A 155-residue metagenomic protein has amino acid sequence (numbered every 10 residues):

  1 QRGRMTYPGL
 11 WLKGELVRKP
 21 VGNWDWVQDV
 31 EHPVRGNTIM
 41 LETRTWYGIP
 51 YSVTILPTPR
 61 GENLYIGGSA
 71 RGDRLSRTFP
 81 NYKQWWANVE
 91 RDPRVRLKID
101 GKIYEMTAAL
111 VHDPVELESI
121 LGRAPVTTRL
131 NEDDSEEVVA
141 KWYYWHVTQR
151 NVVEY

Functional and structural regions predicted by a protein language model:
Q1, I55-T58, W145-V147: Generic low-polarity alpha-helical segments
R2, T6, K19-V21, R60 (+2 more regions): Alpha-helical structural elements
G3-P50: Short, conserved active-site entrance elements at the starts or edges of catalytic domains
P8, P20, P33, P50 (+4 more regions): Proline-rich intrinsically disordered, low-complexity coils
G9, Q28, V53, G67 (+2 more regions): Intrinsically disordered, low-complexity regions enriched in small/polar residues
E15-L16, G72-Y155: Short, structured beta-strand-loop surface elements
V34, G48-Y51, N88-E90, V138: Short solvent-exposed loop/turn micro-motifs enriched in small/polar/acidic residues
G36-T78, E105-T107: Short beta-strand segments
